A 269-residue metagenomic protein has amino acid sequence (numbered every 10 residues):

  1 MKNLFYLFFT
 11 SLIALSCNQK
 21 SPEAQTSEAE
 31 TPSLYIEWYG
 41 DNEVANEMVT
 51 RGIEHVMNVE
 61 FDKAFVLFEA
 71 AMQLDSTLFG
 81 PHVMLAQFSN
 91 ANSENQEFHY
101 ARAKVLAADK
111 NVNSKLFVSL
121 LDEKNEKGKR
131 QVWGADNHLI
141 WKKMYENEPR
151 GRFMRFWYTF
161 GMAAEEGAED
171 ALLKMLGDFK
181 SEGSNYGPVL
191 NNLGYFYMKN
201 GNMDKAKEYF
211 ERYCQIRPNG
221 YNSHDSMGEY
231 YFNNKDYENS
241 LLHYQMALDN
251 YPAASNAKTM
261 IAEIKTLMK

Functional and structural regions predicted by a protein language model:
D41-A70, L74, K115-W133, N147 (+1 more regions): Alpha-helical segment of the N-proximal tetratricopeptide repeat
N42-E43, S76, A108-N111, E146-R150 (+3 more regions): Short coil turns that delineate tetratricopeptide repeat
A45, F79-G80, N113, P149-F153 (+3 more regions): Helix-start (N-cap) detector for alpha-helical repeat units in TPR-like alpha-solenoids, especially tetratricopeptide
M57, A91, E126, G161-E165 (+4 more regions): Register position in tetratricopeptide repeats
A64, Q96-F98, W133-N137, A168-L172 (+2 more regions): Single-residue signature of alpha-solenoid repeat helices
A70-A71, R102-L106, W141-M144, M175-F179 (+2 more regions): Canonical positions in the second alpha-helix
M84, M154-W157, N192, S226 (+1 more regions): Canonical tetratricopeptide repeat
L121-D122, R155-Q215, N222: Alpha-helical adaptor scaffolds
